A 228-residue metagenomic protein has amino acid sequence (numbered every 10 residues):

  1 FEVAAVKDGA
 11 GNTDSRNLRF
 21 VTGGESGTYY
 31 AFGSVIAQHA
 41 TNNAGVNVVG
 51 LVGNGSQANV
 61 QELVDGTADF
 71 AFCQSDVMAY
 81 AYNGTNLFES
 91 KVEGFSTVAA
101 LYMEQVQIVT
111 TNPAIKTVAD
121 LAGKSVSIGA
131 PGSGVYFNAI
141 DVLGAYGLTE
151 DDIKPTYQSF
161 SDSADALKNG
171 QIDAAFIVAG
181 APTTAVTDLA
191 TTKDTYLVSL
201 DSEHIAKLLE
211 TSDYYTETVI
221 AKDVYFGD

Functional and structural regions predicted by a protein language model:
F1-N17: Short, low-complexity disordered leader/linker segments with a strong preference for bacterial N-terminal type II
S15, G27, G45, G55-A58 (+4 more regions): Extracytoplasmic
S15-N43, N47-V48, M103-N169: Bilobed "Venus flytrap"/periplasmic-binding protein-like clamshell domains and structurally analogous long
G33-Q38, V49-S90, I108, S161-A166 (+1 more regions): Pocket-flanking alpha-helical
A71, V126-S127, A175: Short, well-ordered beta-strand core segments
S75-V77, T85-N86, E150-T156, S161-D228: Pocket-lining segment of extracytoplasmic ligand-binding domains
E89-L101, V224-D228: A structural signal for short loop-to-beta-strand junctions that line the ligand-binding cleft of periplasmic/secreted
